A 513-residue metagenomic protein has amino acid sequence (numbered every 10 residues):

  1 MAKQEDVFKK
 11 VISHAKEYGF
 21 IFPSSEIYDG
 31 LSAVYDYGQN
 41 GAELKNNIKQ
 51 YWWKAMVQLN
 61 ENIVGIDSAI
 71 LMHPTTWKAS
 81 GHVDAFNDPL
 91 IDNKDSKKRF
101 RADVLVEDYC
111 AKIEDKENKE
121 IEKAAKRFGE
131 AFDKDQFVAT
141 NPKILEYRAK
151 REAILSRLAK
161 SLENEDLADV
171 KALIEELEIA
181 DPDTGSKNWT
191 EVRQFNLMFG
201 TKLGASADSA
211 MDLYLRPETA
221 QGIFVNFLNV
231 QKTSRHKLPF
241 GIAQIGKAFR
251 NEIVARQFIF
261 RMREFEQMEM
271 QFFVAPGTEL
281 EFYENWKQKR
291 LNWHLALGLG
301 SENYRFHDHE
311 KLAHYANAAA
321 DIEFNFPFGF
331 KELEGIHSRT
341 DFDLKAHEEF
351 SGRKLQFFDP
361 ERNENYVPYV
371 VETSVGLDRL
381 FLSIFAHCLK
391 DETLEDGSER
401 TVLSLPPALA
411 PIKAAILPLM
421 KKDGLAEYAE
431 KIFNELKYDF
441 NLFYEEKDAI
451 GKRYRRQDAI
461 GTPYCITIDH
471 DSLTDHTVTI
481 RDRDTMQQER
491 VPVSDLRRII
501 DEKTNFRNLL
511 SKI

Functional and structural regions predicted by a protein language model:
M1-I513: NTP/phosphate- and nucleic-acid-binding module
